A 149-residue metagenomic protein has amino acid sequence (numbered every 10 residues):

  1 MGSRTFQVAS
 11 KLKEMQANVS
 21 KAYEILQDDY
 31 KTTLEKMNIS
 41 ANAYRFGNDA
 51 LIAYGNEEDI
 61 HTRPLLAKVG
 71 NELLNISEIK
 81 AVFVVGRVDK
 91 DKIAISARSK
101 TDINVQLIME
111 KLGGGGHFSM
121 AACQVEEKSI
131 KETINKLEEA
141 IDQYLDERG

Functional and structural regions predicted by a protein language model:
M1-G149: Hydrophobic helix-and-loop "lid/oligomerization" segment in the mid-to-C-terminal part of catalytic domains
